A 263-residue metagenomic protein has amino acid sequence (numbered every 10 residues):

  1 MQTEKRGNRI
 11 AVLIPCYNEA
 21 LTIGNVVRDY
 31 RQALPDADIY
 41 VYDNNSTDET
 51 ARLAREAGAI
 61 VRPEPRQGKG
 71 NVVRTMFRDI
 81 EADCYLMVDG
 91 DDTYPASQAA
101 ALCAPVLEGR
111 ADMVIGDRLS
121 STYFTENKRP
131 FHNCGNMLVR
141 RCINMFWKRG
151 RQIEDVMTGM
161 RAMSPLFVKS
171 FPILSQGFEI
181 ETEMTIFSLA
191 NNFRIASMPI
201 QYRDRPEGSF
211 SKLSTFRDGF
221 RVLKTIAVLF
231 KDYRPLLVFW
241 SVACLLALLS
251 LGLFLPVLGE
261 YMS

Functional and structural regions predicted by a protein language model:
M1-G7, R149, I173-S263: Hydrophobic helical membrane-anchoring modules
R9-A11, D38, E183: Cell-envelope/extracellular polymer assembly enzymes that use nucleotide-activated donors
N18-Q32: Short, well-formed alpha-helical segments that are part of the catalytic scaffolds of diverse glycosyltransferases
E19-T22, S46, K69: Donor nucleotide-sugar binding loop of glycosyltransferases
D43-A51: A conserved acidic beta->alpha catalytic loop
P65-D79, C84, A96-F178, R205-F220: Acceptor/aglycone-binding surface of glycosyltransferases and processive sugar-polymer synthases
D92-T93: Acidic metal-phosphate-binding loop of nucleotide-sugar-dependent transferases
